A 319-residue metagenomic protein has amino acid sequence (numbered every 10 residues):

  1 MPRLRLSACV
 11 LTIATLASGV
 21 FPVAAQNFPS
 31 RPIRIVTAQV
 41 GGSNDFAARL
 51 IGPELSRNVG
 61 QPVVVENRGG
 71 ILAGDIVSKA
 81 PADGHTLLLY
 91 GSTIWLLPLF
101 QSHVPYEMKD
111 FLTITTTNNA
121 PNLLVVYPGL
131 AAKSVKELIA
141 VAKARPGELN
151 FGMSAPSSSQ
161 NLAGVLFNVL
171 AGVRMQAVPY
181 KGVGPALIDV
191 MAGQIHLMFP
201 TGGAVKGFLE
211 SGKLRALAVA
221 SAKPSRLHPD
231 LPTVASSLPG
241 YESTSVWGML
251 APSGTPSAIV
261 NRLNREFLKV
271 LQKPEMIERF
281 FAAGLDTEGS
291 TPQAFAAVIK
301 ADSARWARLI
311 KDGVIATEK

Functional and structural regions predicted by a protein language model:
M1-R3: N-terminal secretory signal peptides that target proteins for export/translocation
S7-A8, I13-A24: C-terminal segment of classical bacterial N-terminal signal peptides
A24-D110, E148, V169-T201, G289 (+1 more regions): N-terminal (or domain-start) structured segment
S30-P32, V169-V173, E210, T233 (+1 more regions): An extracytoplasmic/periplasmic, membrane-proximal ligand-sensing/linker region
L55, K79-H85, L99-P185, V234 (+2 more regions): Hinge/capping helix and adjacent helix->loop/strand transition within the periplasmic-binding protein
T93-S102, L166-L170, L197-P229: A ligand-binding cleft/hinge motif common to bilobed small-molecule-binding domains
